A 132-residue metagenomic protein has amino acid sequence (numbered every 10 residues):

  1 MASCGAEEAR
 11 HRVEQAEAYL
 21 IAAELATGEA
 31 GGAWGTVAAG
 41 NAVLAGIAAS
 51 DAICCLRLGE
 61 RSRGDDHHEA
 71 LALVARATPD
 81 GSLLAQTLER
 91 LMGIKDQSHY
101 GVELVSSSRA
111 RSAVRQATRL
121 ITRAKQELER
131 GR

Functional and structural regions predicted by a protein language model:
M1-R132: Terminal alpha-helical segments
